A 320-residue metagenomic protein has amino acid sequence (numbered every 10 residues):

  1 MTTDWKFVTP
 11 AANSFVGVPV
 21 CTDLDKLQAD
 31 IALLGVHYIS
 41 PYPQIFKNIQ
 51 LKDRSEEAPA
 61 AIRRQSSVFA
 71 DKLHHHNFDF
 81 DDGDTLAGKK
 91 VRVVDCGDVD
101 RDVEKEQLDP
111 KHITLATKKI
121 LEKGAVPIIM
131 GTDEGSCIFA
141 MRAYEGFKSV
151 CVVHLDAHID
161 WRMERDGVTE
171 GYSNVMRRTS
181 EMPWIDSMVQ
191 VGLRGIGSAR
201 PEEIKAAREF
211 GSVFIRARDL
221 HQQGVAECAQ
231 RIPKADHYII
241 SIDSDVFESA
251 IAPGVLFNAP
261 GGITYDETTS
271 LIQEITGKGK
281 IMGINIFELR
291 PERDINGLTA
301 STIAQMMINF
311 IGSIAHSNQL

Functional and structural regions predicted by a protein language model:
T2-L320: Conserved alpha-helical scaffold segments that buttress catalytic/binding sites
